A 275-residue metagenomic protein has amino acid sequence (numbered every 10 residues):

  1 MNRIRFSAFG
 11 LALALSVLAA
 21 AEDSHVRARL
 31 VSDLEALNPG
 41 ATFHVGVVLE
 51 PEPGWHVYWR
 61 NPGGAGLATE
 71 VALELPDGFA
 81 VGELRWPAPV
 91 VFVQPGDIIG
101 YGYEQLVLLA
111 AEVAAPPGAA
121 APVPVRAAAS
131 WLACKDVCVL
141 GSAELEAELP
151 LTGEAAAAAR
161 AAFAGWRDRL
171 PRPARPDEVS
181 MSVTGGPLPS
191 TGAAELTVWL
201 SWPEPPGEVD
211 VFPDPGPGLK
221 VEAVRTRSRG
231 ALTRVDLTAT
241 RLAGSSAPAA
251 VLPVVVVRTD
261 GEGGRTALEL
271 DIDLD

Functional and structural regions predicted by a protein language model:
M1-F6: Positively charged n-region of N-terminal signal peptides that target proteins for export
S7-S16: Bacterial N-terminal signal peptides
A20-D275: Extracellular/lumen-exposed scaffold segments
